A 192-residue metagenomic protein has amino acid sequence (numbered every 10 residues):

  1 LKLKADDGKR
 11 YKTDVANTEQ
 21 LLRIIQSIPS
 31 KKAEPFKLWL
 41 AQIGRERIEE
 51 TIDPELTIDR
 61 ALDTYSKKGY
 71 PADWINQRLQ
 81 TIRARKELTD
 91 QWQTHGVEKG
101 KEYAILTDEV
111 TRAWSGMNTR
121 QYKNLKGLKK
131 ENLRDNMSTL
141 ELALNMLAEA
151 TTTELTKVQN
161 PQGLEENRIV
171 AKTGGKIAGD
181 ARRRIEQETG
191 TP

Functional and structural regions predicted by a protein language model:
L1-Y11: Basic, Lys/Arg-rich DNA-contacting stretches centered on the C-terminal catalytic core of tyrosine recombinase systems
D6, A16, Q20, Q26-P192: Positively charged, phosphate-engaging catalytic surfaces used for nucleic-acid and nucleotide handling
